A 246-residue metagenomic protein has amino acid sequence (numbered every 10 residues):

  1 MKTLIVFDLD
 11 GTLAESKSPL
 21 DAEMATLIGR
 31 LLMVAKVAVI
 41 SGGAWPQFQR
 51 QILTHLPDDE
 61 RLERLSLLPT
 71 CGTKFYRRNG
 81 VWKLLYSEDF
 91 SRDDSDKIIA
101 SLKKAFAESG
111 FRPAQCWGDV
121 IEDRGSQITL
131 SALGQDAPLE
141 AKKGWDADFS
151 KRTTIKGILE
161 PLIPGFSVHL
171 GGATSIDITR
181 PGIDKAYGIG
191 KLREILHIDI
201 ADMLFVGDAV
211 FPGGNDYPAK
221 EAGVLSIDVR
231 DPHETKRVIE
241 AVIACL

Functional and structural regions predicted by a protein language model:
M1-K2, L20-D21, T179-P181, K185-L246: Mg2+-dependent phosphoryl-transfer enzymes with acidic/Ser/Thr/Gly-rich catalytic loops
K2, V34, L62-R64, G125 (+1 more regions): A general structural motif
K2-P19, V39, L67, D216: Asp-based phosphoryl-transfer active-site loop
K2-V6, E23-A35, I158, L162 (+1 more regions): A short, Lys/Arg-enriched amphipathic alpha-helix followed by its capping loop at the start of a domain
F7-D10, T70-G72, R124, S131-Q135: Short loop/turn segments at strand-loop or loop-helix junctions that form parts of catalytic or ligand-binding pockets
P19-W117: Active-site phosphate-binding/coordination module
P113-L204, N215: Conserved acidic, metal-coordinating active-site core of Asp-based, Mg2+-dependent phosphoryl-transfer enzymes
